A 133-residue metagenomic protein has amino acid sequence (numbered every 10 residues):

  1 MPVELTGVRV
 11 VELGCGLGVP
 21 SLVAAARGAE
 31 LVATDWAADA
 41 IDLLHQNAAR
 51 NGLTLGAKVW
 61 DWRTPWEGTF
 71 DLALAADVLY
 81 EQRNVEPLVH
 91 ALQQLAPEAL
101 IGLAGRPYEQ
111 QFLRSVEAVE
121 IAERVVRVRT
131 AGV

Functional and structural regions predicted by a protein language model:
M1-V133: S-adenosylmethionine-dependent methyltransferases
